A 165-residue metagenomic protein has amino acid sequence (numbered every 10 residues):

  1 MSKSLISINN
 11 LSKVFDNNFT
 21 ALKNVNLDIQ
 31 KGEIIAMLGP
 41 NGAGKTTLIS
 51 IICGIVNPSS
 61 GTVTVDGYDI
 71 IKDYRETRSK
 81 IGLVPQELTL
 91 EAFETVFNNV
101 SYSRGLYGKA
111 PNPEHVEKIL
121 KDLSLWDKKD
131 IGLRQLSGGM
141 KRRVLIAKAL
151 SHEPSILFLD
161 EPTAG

Functional and structural regions predicted by a protein language model:
P40-G44: Walker A (P-loop) phosphate-binding loop of ABC-type ATPase nucleotide-binding domains
G61-D69, T77: Conserved ABC transporter NBD signature motif
S101, G105-K128: Conserved ABC ATPase "signature" region
G132-L136: Conserved ABC ATPase signature
E153: Conserved catalytic motifs of ABC-family nucleotide-binding domains
L157-D160: Catalytic Walker B motif of ABC-type/P-loop ATPase nucleotide-binding domains
